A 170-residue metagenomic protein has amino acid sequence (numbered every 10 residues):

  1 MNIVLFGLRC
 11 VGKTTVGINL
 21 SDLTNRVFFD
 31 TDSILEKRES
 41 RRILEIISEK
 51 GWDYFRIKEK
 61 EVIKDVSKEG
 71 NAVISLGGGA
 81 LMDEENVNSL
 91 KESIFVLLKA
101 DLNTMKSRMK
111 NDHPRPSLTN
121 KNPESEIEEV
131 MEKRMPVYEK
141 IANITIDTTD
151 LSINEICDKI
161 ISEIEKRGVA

Functional and structural regions predicted by a protein language model:
L5: Hydrophobic anchor at the beta1->P-loop junction of P-loop NTPases
L8: P-loop (Walker A) phosphate-binding loop of NTP-binding proteins
V11: ATP-binding Walker
T14: Walker A/P-loop
N19, L23, E69, E132-A170: NTP-dependent small-molecule kinase module
V27, T31-A80, E84-S89, R115 (+1 more regions): ATP-dependent small-molecule kinase phosphotransfer cores that center on conserved nucleotide phosphate-binding segments
G78-L81, D101-N103, L151: Short glycine-rich anion-binding loops that position phosphate/pyrophosphate groups of nucleotides and phosphorylated
E92-M135: A glycine- and Lys/Arg-enriched "phosphate-lid" helix/loop adjacent to the NTP-binding pocket of small-molecule kinases
